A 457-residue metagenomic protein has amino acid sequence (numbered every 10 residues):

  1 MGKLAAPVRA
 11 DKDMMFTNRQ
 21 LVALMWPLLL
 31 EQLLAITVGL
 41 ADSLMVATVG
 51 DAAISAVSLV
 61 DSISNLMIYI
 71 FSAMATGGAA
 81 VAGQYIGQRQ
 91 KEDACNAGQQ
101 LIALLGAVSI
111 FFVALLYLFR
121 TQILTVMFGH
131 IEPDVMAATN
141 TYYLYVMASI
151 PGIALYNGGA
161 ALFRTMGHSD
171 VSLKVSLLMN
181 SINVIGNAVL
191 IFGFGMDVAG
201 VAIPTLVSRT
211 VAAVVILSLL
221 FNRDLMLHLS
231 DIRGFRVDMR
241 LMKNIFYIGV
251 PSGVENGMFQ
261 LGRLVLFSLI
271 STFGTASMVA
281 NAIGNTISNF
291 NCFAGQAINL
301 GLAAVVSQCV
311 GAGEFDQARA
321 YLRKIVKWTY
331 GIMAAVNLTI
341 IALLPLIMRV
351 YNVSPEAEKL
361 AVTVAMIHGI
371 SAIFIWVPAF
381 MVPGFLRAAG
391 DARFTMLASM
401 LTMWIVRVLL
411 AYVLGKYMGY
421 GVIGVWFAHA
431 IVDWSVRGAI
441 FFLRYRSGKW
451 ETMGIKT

Functional and structural regions predicted by a protein language model:
M1-L28, A82-S149, I182, G193-V250 (+2 more regions): Short alpha-helical transmembrane segments in multi-pass integral membrane proteins
K12-L44, T48-V49, N65-G77, V81 (+5 more regions): N-terminal transmembrane alpha-helices
A23-D42, Y145, L178-M179, S208-A212 (+4 more regions): Transmembrane helical elements of multi-pass membrane transporters/channels
Q32-L33, Y69, S109, V113 (+11 more regions): Residue-level hotspots within the lipid-embedded alpha helices of multi-pass solute transporters
L33, T37-S55, L124-P133, V189-V198 (+5 more regions): Helix-terminus/linker motif at the lipid-water interface of multi-pass membrane proteins
D51-S62, T139, Y143, A202 (+3 more regions): Small-residue hotspots at the loop-to-helix junctions and early N-terminal turns of transmembrane alpha-helices
I54-A114, I153-S172, F267, M278-L344 (+1 more regions): Small-residue-rich hydrophobic transmembrane alpha-helices
A75, Y145-R164, S172-N183, V201-I216 (+5 more regions): Short runs within selected transmembrane alpha-helices of multi-pass transporters and secretion channels
